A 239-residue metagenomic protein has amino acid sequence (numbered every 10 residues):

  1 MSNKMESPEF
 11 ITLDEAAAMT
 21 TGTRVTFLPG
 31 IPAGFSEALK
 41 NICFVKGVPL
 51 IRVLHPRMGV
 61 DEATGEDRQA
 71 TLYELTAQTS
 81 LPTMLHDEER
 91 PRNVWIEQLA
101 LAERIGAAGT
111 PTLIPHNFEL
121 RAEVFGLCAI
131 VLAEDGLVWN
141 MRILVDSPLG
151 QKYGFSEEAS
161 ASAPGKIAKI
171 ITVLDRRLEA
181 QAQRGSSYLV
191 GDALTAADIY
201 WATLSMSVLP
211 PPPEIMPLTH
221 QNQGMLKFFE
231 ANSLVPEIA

Functional and structural regions predicted by a protein language model:
S2-F155: GST-like domain detector, emphasizing the conserved glutathione-binding G-site in the N-terminal thioredoxin-like
I11-T12, N93-W95, T195, Y200 (+1 more regions): Secondary-structure junction/capping motif
N41, V145, L194, L234-V235: A generic structural signal for solvent-exposed, polar alpha-helical segments
C43, S147, L209, P236-E237: Amphipathic alpha-helical interaction segments
G65, W95, R121, S160 (+2 more regions): A structural signal for well-ordered alpha-helical scaffolds and beta->alpha junctions
A100-P111, A161-G165, A231-I238: Short secondary-structure transition/capping segments
V124, Q221-A239: Short, mixed-charge aromatic SLiMs
G126, V131-L226: GST-like fold's C-terminal all-alpha helical module
